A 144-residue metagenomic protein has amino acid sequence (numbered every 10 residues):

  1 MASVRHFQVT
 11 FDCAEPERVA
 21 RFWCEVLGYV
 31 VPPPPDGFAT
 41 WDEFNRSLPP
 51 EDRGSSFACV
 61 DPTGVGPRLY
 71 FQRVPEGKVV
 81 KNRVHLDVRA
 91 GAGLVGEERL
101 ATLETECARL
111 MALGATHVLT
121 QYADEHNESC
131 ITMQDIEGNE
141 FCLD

Functional and structural regions predicted by a protein language model:
M1-F22, V26-W41: N-terminal beta-strand motif that seeds the catalytic metal site of vicinal oxygen chelate
A2-F11, P33, E43-L48, F57-K78 (+3 more regions): Vicinal oxygen chelate
R18-A20, L94-T105: Short, conserved charged micro-motifs
